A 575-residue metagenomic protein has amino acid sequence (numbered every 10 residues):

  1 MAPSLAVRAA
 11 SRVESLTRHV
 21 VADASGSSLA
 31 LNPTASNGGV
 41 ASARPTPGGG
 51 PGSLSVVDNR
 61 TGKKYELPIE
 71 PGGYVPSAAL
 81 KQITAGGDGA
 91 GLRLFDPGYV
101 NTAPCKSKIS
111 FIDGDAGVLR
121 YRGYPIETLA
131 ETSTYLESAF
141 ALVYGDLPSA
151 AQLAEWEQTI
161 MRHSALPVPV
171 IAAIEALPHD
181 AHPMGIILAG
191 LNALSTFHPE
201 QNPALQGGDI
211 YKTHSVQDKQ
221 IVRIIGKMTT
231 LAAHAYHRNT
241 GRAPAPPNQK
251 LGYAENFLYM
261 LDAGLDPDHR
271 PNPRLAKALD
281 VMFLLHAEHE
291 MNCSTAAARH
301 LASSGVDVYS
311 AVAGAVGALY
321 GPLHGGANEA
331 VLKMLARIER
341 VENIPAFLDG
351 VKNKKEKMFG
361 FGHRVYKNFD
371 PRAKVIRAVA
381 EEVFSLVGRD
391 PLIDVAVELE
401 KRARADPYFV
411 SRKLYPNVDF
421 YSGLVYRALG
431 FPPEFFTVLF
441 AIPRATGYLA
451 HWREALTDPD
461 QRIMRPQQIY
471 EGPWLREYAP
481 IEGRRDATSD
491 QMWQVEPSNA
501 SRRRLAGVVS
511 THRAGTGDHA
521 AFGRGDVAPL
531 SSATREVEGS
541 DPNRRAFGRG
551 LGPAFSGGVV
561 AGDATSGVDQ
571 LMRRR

Functional and structural regions predicted by a protein language model:
A2-V21, S27-F522, F555, G567-R575: Non-transmembrane, aqueous-exposed alpha-helical and coiled segments at domain scale
G525-A528, G539, A561: Short glycine-rich, low-complexity segments
S531-A533, T565: Short, low-complexity, intrinsically disordered N-terminal modules that encode targeting/processing signals
R535-P542: Hydrophobic alpha-helical membrane-insertion segments
E538, F547-P553, G557-G558: Low-complexity, intrinsically disordered Ser/Thr/Pro- and acidic-rich segments
